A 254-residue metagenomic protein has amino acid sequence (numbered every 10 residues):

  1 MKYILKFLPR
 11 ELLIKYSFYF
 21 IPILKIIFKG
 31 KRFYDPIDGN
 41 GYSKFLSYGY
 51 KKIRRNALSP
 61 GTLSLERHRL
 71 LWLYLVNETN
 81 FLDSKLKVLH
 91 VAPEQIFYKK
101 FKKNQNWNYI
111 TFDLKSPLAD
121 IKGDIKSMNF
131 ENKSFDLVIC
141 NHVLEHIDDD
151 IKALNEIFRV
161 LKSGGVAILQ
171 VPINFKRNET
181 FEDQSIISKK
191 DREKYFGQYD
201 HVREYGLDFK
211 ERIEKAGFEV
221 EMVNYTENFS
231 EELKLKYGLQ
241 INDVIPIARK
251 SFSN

Functional and structural regions predicted by a protein language model:
M1-N129, E227-N254: Conserved N-terminal segment of class I S-adenosyl-L-methionine
R10-L13, V76-N77, D136-L137, I187-D191: A short alpha-helix capping/helix-coil boundary motif
I21-F33, D148-E156, K162, V166-N254: S-adenosyl-L-methionine-dependent methyltransferase catalytic module, highlighting the catalytic core
V91, V138-I139: Hydrophobic beta-strand segment of the Class I
K126-V138: A short acidic, Gly/Pro-enriched loop at the edge of an enzyme's catalytic core that lines a small-molecule cofactor
I139-N141, K152: PRPP/pyrophosphate-binding module of the type I phosphoribosyltransferase fold
H142-H146: Short catalytic micro-motifs in class I SAM-dependent methyltransferases
